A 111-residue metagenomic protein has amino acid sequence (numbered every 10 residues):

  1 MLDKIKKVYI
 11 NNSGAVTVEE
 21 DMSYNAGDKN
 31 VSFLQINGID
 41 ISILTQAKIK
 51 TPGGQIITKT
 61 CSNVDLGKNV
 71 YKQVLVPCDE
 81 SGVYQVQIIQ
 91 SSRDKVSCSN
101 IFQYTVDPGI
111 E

Functional and structural regions predicted by a protein language model:
M1-E111: N-terminal assembly/attachment segments of tailed bacteriophage virion structural proteins
